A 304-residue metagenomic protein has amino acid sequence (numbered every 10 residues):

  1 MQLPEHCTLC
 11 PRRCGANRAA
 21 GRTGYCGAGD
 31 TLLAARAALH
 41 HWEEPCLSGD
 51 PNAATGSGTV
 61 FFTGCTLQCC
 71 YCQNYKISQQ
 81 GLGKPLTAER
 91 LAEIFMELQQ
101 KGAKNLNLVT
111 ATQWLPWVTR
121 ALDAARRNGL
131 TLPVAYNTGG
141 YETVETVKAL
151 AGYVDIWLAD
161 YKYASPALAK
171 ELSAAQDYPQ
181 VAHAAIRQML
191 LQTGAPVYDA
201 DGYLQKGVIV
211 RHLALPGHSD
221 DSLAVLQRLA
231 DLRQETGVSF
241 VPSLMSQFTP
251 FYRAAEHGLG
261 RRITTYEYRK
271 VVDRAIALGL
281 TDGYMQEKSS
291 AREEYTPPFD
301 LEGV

Functional and structural regions predicted by a protein language model:
M1-T23, G194-V304: Auxiliary Fe-S-binding modules of radical SAM enzymes
C26-G152, I156, S165-A167: Conserved Radical SAM active-site core
G58, L106, V134-Y136, W157-A159 (+3 more regions): Hydrophobic faces of well-ordered beta-strands that scaffold small-molecule active sites in alpha/beta enzyme cores
S78, L115, G140-T143, Y161-P179 (+3 more regions): Conserved radical SAM core fold
L86, Q113, S173-V181, D221 (+1 more regions): Alpha-helix N-cap and loop-to-helix initiation/capping positions
L122-P133, A184-Q192, T265-D273: Alpha-helix-loop-beta-strand connector modules within alpha/beta enzyme cores
A151-P166, S239-Q247: Non-cysteine beta-strand/loop elements that form the S-adenosyl-L-methionine
K170-D201: Anionic-ligand binding region
